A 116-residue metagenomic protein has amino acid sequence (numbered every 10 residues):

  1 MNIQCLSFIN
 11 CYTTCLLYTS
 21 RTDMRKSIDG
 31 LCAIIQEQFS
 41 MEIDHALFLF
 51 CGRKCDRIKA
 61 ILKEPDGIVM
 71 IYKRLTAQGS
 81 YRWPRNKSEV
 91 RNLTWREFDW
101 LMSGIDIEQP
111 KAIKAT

Functional and structural regions predicted by a protein language model:
Y18-T19: Conserved small/polar residues in nucleotide/adenosyl-binding loops
T22-D23: Domain-level signal for Mg2+-assisted phosphodiester chemistry and nucleotide/NA-binding surfaces in nucleic-acid
K26, A60-I61: Mobile genetic element proteins and their domesticated derivatives, centered on retroelements and DNA transposons
M41-C55: Conserved interaction-surface patches within small, structured recognition/assembly domains
I61, P65-R82: Compact nucleic-acid interaction/catalytic patches
R85-T116: C-terminal low-complexity, charged extensions that often adopt amphipathic alpha-helices
